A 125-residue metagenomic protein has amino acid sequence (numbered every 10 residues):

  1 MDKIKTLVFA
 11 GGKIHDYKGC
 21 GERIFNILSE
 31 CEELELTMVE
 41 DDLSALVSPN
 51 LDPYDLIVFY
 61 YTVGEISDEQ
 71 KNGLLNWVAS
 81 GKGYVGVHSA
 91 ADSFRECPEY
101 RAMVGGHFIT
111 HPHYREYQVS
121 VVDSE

Functional and structural regions predicted by a protein language model:
M1-P53: Aromatic-Pro/Gly-enriched surface loop or interdomain linker that acts as a lid/target-recognition segment
D2, A90-E125: An acidic, glycine-rich "communication" segment
V8, L51-F94: Short alpha-beta junction capping motif
D16-Y17, L46, I66-S67, D92-C97 (+1 more regions): Short catalytic/ligand-binding loop motif for oxyanion handling, primarily in non-cytosolic enzymes, centered on
L28-S29, W77-V78, Y100: A generic structural signal for well-ordered alpha-helical segments
S48, N76, I109-H111: Short secondary-structure boundary/capping segments
